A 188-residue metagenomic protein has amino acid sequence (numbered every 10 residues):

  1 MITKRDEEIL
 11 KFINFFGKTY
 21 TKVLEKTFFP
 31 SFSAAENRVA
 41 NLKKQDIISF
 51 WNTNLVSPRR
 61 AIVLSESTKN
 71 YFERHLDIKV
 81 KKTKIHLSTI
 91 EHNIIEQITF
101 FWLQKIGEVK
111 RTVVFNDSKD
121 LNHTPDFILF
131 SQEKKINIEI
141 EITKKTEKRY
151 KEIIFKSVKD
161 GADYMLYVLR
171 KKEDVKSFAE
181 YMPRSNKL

Functional and structural regions predicted by a protein language model:
M1-T83: Nuclease-adjacent, charged terminal/linker segments that flank catalytic cores
F28, V39-K43, T99, L103-G107 (+2 more regions): Hydrophobic, Leu/Ile/Phe/Ala-enriched alpha-helical segments that form helix-helix packing faces
F29-F32, T89, N93, V168 (+1 more regions): Generic detection of long, well-ordered alpha-helical segments
A35, E96, L121-H123, R149-Y150: Amphipathic coiled-coil/heptad-repeat helices and related helical stalk/stem segments that mediate oligomerization
W51-N52, E91, F100-T146: Active-site metal-binding core of divalent-cation-utilizing nuclease and nuclease-like domains
R60, S67-N116: Solvent-exposed, charged helical/coil patches that constitute nucleic-acid or partner-interaction surfaces
I142-K187: Catalytic cores of nucleic-acid endonucleases
